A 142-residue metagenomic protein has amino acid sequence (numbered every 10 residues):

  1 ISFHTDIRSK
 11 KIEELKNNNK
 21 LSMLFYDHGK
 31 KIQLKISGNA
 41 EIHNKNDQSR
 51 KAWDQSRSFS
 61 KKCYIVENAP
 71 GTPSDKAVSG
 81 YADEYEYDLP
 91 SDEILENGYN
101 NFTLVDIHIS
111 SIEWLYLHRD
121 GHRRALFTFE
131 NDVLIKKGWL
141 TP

Functional and structural regions predicted by a protein language model:
I1-K31: A short mixed-secondary-structure module that forms the rim of ligand-binding clefts
Q33-P142: Charged, gly/pro-rich active-site loop segments
